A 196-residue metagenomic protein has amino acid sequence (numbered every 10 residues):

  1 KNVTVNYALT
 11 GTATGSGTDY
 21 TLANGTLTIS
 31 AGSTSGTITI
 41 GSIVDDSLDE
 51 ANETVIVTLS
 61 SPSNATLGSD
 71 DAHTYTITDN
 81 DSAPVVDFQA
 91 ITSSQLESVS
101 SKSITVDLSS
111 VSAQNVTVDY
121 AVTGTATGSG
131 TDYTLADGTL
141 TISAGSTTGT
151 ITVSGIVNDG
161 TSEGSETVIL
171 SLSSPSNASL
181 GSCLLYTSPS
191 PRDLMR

Functional and structural regions predicted by a protein language model:
K1-V3, S109-T117: A short beta-turn/strand-edge loop motif at beta-sheet boundaries
N6-V44, P62, D119-V157, P175: Extracellular beta-sheet repeat scaffolds used for adhesion and glycan interaction
D19, N64-D71, D132, N177-L184: Beta-sandwich strand segments
V44-V55, V157-V168: Short glycine/proline/serine/threonine-rich loop/turn segments at secondary-structure transition edges
A83-A90: Proline-enriched interdomain boundary motifs that mark the N-terminal boundary and often initiate the first structured
S93-S100: Short, solvent-exposed loop/linker segments at the N-terminal edge of repeated beta-sheet extracellular domains
Y186-P191: Conserved small/polar residues in nucleotide/adenosyl-binding loops
